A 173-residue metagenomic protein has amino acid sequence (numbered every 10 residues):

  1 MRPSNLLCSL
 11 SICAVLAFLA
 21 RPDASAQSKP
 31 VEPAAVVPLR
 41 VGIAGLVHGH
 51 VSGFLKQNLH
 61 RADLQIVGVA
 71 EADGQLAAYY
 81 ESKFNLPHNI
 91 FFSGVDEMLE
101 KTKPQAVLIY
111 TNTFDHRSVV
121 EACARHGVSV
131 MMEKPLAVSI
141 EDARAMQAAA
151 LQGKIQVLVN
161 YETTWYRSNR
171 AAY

Functional and structural regions predicted by a protein language model:
M1-N5: Positively charged n-region of N-terminal signal peptides that target proteins for export
C8-A20: Bacterial N-terminal signal peptides
A20-S28: Signal peptide processing junction and immediate N-terminal pro/mature segment of secreted/exported proteins
Q27, A137-Y173: A contiguous active-site-proximal alpha/beta segment in oxidoreductase catalytic domains
Q27-N85: N-terminal Rossmann-like dinucleotide-binding module
L39, L64, N89, V128 (+1 more regions): Short, well-ordered coil/turn segments that N-cap beta-strands
I43, M132, V157-V159: Hydrophobic residues in well-ordered beta-strands that form the structural core
L86-A149: Beta-loop-alpha module in the N-terminal Rossmann-like domain of NAD(P)-dependent dehydrogenases, especially those
